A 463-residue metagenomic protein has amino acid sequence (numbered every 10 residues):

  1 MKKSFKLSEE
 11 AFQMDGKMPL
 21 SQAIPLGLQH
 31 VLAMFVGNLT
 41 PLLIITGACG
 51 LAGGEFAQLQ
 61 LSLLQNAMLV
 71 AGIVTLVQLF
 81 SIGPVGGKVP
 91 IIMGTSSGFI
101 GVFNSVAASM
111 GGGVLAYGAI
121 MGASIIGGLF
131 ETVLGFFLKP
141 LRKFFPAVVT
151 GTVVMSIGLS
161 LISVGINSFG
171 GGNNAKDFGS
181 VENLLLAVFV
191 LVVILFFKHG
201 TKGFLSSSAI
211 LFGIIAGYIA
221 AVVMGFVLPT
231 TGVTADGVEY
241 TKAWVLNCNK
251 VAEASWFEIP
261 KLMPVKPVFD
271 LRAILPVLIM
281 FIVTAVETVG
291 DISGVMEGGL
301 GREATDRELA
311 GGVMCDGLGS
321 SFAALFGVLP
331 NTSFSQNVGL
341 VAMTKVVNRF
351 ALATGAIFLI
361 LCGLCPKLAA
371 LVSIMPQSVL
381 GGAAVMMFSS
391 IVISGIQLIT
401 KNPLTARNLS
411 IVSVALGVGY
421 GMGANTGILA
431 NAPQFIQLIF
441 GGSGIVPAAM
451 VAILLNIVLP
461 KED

Functional and structural regions predicted by a protein language model:
K2-S21, I45-G54, Q58-L61, V85 (+3 more regions): Transmembrane alpha-helical segments and their short flanking loops that form helix-hairpins/helix-helix interfaces
L20, T46-K88, L275-R349: Membrane-embedded helical hairpins/re-entrant loop segments and their flanking transmembrane helices within multi-pass
A23-A187, K367-L368, I374, S378 (+3 more regions): Early transmembrane hairpin of solute transport permeases
L26-M34, L39, V70-L79, G101-V106 (+10 more regions): Hydrophobic core segments of alpha-helical transmembrane domains in multi-pass membrane transport and ion-translocation
Q58-S62, F178-E182, V192-I259, P264-G290 (+2 more regions): Flexible hinge motifs at transmembrane-helix junctions and intramembrane kinks/re-entrant loops in multi-pass membrane
V74-G86, F130-K143, V192-G203, I292-G298 (+3 more regions): C-terminal ends of transmembrane helices
E182-L185, K266-A273, E303-G312, V346-F350 (+2 more regions): Membrane-interfacial loop-to-helix junctions in multi-pass transporters
